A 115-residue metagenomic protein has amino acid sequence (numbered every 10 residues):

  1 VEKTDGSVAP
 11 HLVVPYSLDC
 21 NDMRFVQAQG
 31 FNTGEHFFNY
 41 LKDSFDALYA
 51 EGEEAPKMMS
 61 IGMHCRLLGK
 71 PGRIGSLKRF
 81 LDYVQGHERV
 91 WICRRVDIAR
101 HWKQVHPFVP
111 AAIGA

Functional and structural regions predicted by a protein language model:
V1-A55: Active-site-adjacent pocket scaffolds in enzyme catalytic domains
E35-A115: C-terminal domain-boundary segment and adjacent tail
